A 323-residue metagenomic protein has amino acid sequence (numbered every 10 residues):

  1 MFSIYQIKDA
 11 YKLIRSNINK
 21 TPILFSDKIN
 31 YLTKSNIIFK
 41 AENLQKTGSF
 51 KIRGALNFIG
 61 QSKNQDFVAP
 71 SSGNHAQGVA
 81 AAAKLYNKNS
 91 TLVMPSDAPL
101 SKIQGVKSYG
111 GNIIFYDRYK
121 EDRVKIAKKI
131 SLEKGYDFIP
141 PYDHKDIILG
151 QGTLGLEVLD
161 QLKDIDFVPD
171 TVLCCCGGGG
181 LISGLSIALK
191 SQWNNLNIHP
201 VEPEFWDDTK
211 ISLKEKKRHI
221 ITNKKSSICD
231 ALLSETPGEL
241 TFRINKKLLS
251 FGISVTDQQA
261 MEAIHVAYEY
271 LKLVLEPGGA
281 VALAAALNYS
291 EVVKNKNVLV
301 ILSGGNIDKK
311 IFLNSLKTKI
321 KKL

Functional and structural regions predicted by a protein language model:
M1-L323: PLP-dependent amino-acid enzyme catalytic core
